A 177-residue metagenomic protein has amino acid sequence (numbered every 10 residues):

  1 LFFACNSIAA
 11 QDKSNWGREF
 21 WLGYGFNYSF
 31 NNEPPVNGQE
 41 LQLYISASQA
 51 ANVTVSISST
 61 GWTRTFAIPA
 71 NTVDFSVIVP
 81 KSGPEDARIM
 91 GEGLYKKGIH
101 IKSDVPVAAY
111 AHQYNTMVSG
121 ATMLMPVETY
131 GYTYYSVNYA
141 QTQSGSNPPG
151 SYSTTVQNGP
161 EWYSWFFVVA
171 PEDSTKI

Functional and structural regions predicted by a protein language model:
F2-A9: C-terminal segment of classical bacterial N-terminal signal peptides
Q11-I177: Intrinsically disordered, low-complexity linker/terminal regions across diverse proteins
